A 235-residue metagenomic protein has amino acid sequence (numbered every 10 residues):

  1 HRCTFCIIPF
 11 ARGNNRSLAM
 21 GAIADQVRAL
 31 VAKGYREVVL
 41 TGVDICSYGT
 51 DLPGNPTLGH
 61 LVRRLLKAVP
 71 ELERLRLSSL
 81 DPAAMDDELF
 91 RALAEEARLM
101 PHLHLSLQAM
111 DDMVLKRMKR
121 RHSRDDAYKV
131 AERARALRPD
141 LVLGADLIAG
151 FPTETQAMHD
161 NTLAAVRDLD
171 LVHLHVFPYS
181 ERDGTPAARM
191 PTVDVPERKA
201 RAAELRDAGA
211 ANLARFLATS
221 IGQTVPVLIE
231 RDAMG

Functional and structural regions predicted by a protein language model:
H1-G21: Canonical Radical SAM [4Fe-4S] cluster-binding loop centered on the CxxxCxxC motif and its immediate flanking residues
C3, I23, L40, L77 (+5 more regions): Conserved, mostly hydrophobic/aromatic
A11, V43-I45, Y179: Short, ordered loop/turn segments at secondary-structure junctions
I23, L58, A127, H159-T162 (+1 more regions): Aromatic/hydrophobic pocket-lining residues that form the small-molecule binding cavity in soluble enzyme cores
A32-A157: Conserved SAM/AdoMet-binding glycine-rich loop
L137, A157, N161-R206: C-terminal, non-catalytic macromolecule-binding modules
E181, R189-G235: Terminal RNA-binding accessory module
